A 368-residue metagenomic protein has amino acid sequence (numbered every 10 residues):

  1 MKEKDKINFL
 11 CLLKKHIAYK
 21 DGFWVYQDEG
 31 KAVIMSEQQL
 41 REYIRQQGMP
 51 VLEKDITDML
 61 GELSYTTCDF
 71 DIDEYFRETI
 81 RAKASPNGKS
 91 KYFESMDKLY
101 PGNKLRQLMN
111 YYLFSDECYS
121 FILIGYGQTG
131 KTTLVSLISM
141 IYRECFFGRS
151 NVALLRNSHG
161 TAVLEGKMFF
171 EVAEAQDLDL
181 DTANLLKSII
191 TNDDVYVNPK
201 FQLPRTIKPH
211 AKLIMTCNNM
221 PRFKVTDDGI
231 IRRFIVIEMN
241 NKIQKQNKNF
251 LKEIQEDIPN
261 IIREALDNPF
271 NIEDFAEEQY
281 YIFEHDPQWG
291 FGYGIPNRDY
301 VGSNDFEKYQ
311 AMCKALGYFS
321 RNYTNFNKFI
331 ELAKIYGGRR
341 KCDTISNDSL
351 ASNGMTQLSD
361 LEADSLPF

Functional and structural regions predicted by a protein language model:
M1-E94, L178, P269, A311-R321 (+2 more regions): N-terminal nucleic-acid engagement/recognition segments and initiation subdomains in replication, restriction
K14-E29, I34-Q38, E53, D69-M168 (+3 more regions): P-loop NTPase catalytic core of nucleic-acid-dependent motor ATPases
K54, M140-Y142, S150-S158, P199-L203 (+5 more regions): Positively charged interface segments
S115, T161-L164, L178-L180, P204-P209 (+1 more regions): Conserved catalytic network of the ASCE P-loop NTPase/AAA+ motor domain
R143, A183-P204: Conserved catalytic/switch belt of AAA+ P-loop NTPases
G166-F169, D193-V195, P209-L213: Loop/turn-to-beta-strand initiation segments
A173-E174: Walker B catalytic acidic pair
A265-D299: Conserved alpha/beta core segments of nucleic-acid transaction machinery
